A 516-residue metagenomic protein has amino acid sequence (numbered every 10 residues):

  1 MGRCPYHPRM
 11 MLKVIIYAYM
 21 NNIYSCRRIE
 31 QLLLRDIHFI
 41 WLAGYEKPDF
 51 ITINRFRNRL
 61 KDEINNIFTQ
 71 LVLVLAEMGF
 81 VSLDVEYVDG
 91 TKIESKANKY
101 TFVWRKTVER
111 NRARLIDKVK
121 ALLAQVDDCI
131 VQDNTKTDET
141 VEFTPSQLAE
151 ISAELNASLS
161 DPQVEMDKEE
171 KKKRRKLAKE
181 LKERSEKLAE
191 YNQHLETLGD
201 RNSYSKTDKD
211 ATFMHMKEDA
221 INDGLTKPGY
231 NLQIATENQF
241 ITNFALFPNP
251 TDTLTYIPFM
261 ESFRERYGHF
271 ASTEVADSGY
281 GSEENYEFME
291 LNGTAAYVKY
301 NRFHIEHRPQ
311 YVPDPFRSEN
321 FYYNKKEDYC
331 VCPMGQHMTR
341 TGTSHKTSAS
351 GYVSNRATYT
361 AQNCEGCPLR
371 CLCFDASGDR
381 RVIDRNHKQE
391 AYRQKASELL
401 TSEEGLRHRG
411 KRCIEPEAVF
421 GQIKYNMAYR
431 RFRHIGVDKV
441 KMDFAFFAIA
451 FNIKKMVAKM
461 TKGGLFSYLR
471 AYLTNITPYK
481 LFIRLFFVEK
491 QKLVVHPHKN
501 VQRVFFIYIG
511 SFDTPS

Functional and structural regions predicted by a protein language model:
M1-I16, H387, Y392: Basic, short loop/linker segments at the boundary and entry of helix-turn-helix/winged-helix-like folds
M1-P5, M20, E30-L32: Terminal-proximal segments
R3, F39-G44, V72-L73: Catalytic micro-motifs at enzyme active sites that drive phosphoryl/nucleotidyl and oxygen chemistry
I16-Y17, L73: Surface-exposed charged/polar residues within alpha-helices that form helix-capping/stabilizing sites and interaction
Y19-N22, I37, W41: Short alpha-helix boundary/capping elements
N22-R35, E46-S516: Anion-binding and metal-coordination hotspots
